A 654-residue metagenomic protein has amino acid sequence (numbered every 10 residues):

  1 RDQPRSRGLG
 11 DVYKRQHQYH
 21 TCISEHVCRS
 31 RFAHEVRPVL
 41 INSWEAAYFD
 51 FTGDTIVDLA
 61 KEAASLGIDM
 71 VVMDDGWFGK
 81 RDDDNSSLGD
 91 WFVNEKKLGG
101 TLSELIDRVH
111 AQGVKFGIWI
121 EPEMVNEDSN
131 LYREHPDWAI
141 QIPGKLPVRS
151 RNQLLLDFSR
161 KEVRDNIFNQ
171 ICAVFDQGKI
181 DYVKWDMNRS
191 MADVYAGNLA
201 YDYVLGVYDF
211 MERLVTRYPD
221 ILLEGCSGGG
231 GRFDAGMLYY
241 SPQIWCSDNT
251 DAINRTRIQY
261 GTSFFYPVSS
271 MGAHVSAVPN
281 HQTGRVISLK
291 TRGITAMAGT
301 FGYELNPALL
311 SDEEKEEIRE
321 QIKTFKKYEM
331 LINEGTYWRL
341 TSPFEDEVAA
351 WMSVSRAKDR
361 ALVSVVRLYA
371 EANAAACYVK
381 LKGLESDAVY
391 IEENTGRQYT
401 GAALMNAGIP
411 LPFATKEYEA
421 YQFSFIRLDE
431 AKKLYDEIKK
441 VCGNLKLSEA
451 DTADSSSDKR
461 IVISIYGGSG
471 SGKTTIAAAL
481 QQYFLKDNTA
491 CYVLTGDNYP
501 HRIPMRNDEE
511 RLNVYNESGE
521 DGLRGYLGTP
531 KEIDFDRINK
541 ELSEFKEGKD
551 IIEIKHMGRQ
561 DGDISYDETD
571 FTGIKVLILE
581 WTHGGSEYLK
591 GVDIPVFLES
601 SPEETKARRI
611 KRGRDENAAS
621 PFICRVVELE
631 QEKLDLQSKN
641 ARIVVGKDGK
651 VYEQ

Functional and structural regions predicted by a protein language model:
D2-Y13: Single conserved hydrophobic/aromatic residue that forms the stacking wall/gate of nucleotide- or nucleobase-binding
H34-C172, Y182: Aromatic-lined carbohydrate-binding/catalytic grooves of carbohydrate-active enzymes
G99-T101, R133-K290, T300-L305, L309: Active-site neighborhood of glycoside hydrolase catalytic domains
S342-E385: Carbohydrate-binding surface patches
G401-E430: C-terminal beta-strand-rich structural cap/linker in extracellular carbohydrate-active enzymes
Y492, H501-G558: Conserved nucleotide-sensing/catalytic segment adjacent to the nucleotide-binding pocket in NTP-handling enzymes
I564-R612: ATP-dependent NMP and nucleoside kinases share a basic, alpha-helical "lid"
R614-Q654: Small-molecule kinase domains that catalyze NTP-dependent phosphoryl transfer to phosphate-bearing small molecules
